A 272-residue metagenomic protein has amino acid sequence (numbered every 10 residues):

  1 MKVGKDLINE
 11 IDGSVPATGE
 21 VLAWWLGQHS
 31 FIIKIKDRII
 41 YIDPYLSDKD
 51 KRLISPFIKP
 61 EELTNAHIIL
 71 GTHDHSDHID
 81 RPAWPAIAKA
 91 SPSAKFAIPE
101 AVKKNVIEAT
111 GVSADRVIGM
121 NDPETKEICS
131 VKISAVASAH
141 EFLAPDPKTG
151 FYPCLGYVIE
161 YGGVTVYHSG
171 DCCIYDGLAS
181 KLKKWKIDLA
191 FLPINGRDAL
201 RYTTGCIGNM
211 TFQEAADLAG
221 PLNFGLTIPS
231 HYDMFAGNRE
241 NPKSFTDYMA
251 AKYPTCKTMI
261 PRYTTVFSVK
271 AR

Functional and structural regions predicted by a protein language model:
K2-T18, I98-V164, Y248-A271: Metallo-beta-lactamase
N9-G13, I32-D74, H78-K89, L143-A144 (+1 more regions): Pre-active-site segment of Zn-dependent metallo-hydrolases
L22-W25, I39-D43, K132-S138, T165-D171 (+1 more regions): Active-site-proximal beta-strand elements of phosphoester/diester hydrolases
I33, D43, H73, D80 (+5 more regions): Divalent metal-coordination and catalytic microenvironments
R38-I40, H67-I68, K95, V131 (+3 more regions): Structural motif
P44-L46, H73-D74, S138-H140, G170-C172 (+3 more regions): Active-site metal-binding loops of divalent metal-dependent hydrolases
D80-A90, N105-A109, G237-D247: Metal-dependent catalytic neighborhoods of phosphoester/phosphodiester hydrolases
K95-A97, A101-K104, C173-T265: Cap/insert and terminal regions of metallo-dependent hydrolase folds
